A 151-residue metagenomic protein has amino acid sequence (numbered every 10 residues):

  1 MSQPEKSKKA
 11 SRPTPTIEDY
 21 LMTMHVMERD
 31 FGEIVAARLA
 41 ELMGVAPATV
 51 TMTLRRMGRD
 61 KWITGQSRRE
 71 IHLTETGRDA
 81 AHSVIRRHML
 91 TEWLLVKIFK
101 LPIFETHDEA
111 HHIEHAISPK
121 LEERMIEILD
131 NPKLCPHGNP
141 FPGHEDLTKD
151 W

Functional and structural regions predicted by a protein language model:
S11-V45: N-terminal helix-turn-helix DNA-binding core of bacterial DNA-binding proteins
Y20, L39, V50-D60: Basic amphipathic alpha-helical segments that dock to polyanions
A36, L54, E92: Helix-turn-helix DNA-binding elements, focusing on the entry/boundary residues of the two helices that contact DNA
A48, F104: Key DNA-contact positions within bacterial/archaeal DNA-binding proteins
G58-R68: A short, conserved structural fragment
R69-H88: Basic, amphipathic "hinge/linker" alpha-helix immediately C-terminal to the N-terminal HTH DNA-binding motif
E114-W151: C-terminal regulatory/oligomerization modules of transcriptional regulators
